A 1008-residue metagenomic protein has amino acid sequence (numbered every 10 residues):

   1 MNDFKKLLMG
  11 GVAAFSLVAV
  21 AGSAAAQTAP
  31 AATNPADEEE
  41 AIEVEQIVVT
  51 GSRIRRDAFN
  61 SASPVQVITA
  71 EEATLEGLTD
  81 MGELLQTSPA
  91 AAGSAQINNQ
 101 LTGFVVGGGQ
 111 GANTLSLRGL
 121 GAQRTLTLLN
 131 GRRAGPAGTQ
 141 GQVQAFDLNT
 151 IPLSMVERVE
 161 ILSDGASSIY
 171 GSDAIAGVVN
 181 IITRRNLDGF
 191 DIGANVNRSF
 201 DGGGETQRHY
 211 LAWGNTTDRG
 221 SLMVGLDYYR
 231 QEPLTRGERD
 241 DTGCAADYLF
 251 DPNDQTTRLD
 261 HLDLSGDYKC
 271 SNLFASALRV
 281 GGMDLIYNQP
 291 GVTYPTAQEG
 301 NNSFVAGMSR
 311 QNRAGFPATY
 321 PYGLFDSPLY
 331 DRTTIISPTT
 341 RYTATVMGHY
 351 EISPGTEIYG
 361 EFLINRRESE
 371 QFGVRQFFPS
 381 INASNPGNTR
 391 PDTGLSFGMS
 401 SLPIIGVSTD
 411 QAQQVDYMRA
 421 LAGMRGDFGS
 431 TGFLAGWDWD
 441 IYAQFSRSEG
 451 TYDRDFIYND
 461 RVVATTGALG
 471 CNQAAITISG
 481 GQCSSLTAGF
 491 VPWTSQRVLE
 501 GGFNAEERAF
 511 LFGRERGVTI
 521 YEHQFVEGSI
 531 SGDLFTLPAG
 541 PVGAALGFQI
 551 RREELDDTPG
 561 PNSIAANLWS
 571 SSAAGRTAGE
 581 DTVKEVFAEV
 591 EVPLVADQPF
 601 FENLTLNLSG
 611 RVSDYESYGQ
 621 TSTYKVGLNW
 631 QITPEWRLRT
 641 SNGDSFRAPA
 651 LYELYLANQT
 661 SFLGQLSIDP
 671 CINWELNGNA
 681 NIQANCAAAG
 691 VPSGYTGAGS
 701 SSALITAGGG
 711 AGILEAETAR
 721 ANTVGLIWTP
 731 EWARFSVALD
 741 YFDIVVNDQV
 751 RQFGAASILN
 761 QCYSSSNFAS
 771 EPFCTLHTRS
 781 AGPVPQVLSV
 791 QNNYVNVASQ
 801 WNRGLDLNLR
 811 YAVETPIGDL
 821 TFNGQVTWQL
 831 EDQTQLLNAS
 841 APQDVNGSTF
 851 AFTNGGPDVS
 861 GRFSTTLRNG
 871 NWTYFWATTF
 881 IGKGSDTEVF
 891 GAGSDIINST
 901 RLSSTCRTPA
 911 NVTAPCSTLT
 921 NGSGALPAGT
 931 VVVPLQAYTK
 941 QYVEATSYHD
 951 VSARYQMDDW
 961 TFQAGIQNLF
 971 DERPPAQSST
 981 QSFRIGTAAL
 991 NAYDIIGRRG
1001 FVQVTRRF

Functional and structural regions predicted by a protein language model:
N2-P89, R118, Y210, G214 (+2 more regions): N-terminal Sec signal peptide and the immediately downstream disordered periplasmic leader that contains the TonB box
A73, L85, V159, V179-I181 (+5 more regions): Non-catalytic regulatory/gating segments with a bias toward low-complexity or hydrophobic composition
M81-L84, N113-S116, F146-N149, D173-A194 (+1 more regions): N-terminal periplasmic accessory domains that precede and gate Gram-negative outer-membrane beta-barrel machines
Q86-R133: Extracytoplasmic beta-strand/coil segments of soluble accessory domains associated with Gram-negative outer-membrane
R132-S163: Short acidic/polar hinge/loop motifs at secondary-structure boundaries that mediate gating or recognition
Q140, L234, E238-L249, T293-T339 (+6 more regions): Surface-exposed, low-complexity loop segments enriched in small/polar and acidic residues
N186-G189, G202, D218-R219, S353-T356 (+10 more regions): Short loop/turn motifs that connect adjacent beta-strands in outer-membrane beta-barrel proteins
N747, L830, A877-N898, S903-C906 (+2 more regions): C-terminal beta-signal and adjacent terminal beta-strands/loops of Gram-negative outer-membrane beta-barrel proteins
